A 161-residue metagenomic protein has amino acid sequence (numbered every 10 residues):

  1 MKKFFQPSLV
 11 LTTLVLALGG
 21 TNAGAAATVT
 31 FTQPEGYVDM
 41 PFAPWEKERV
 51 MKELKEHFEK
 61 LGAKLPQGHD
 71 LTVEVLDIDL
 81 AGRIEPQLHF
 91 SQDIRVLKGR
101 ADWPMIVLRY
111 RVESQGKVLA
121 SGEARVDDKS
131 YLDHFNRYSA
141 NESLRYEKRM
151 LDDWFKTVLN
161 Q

Functional and structural regions predicted by a protein language model:
M1-V10: Bacterial N-terminal signal peptides that target proteins for export
L9-L18: Classic N-terminal secretory signal peptides
G20-A26: Sec/Tat signal peptide C-region and signal peptidase I cleavage site
F31-D77: N-terminal segment of the mature soluble domain
P44, S121-L151: Short secondary-structure boundary motifs at beta->alpha junctions and helix caps
A63-L71, R111-S121: A short, structured loop/turn motif at beta-sheet edges
V75-E113: Surface-exposed short loop/turn segments
L151-N160: Short, low-complexity, Pro/Ser/Thr/Gly-rich segments in the mature regions of secreted, periplasmic
